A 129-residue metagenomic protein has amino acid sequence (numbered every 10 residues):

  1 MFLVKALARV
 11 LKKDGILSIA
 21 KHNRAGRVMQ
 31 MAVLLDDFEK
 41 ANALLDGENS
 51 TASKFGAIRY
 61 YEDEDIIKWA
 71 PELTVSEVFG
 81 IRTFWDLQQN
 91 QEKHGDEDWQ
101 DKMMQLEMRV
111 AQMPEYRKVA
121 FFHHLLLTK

Functional and structural regions predicted by a protein language model:
F2, Y61, M108-A111: Short, conserved clusters of charged catalytic residues that mark active-site and nucleotide-handling motifs
F2-I16: A short glycine-rich, Lys/Arg-flanked "PGG" loop and its adjoining helix->strand segment in the class I
F2-L3, A32-L35, E92-K93: Short, glycine/charged-enriched secondary-structure capping and boundary segments
I16-L44: Conserved class I S-adenosyl-L-methionine
I19, E77-G80: A structural preference for short, hydrophobic beta-strand core positions in alpha/beta folds
D37-R59, F79-R82: C-terminal alpha-helical "lid/dimerization" subdomain adjacent to the S-adenosyl-L-methionine
F55-V78: Short alpha-helix
I81-K129: A C-terminal cap/extension of S-adenosyl-L-methionine-dependent methyltransferases that defines the acceptor-substrate
